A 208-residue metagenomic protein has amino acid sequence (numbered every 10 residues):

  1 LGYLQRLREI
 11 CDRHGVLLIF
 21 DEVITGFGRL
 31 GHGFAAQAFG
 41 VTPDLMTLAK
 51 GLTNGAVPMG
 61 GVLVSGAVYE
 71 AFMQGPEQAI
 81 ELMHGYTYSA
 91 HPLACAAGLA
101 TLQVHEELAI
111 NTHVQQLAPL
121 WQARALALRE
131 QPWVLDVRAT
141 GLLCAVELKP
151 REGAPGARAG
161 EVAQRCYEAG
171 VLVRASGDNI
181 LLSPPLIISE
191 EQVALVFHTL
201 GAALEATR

Functional and structural regions predicted by a protein language model:
L1-R208: Conserved N-terminal phosphate-binding loop of PLP-dependent enzymes in the Aspartate aminotransferase
